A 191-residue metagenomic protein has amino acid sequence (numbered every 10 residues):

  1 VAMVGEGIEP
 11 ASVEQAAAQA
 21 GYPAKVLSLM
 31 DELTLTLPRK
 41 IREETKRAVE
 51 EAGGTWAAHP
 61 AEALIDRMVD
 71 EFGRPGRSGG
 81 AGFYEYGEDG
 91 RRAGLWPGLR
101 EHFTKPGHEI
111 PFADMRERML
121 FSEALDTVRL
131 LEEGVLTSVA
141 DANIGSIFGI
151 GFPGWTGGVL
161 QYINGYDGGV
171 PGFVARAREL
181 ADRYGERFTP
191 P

Functional and structural regions predicted by a protein language model:
V1-P191: N-terminal glycine-rich phosphate-binding loop for ADP-containing cofactors
